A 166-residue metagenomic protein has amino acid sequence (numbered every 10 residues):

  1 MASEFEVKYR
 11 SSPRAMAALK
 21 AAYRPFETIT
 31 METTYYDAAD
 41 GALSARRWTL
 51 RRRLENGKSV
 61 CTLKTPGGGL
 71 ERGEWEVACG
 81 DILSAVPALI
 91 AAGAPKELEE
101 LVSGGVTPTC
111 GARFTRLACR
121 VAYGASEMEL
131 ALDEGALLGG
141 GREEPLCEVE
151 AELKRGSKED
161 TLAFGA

Functional and structural regions predicted by a protein language model:
M1-A166: Phosphate-end processing signature that detects enzymes handling 5′-triphosphorylated RNA and polyphosphate
